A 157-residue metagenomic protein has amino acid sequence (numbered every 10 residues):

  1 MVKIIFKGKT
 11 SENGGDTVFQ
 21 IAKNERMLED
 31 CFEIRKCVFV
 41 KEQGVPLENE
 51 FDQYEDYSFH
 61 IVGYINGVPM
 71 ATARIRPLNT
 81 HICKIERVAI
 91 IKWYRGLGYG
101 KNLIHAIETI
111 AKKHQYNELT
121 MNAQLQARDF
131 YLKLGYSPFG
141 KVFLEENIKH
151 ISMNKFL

Functional and structural regions predicted by a protein language model:
V2-E48, E55-H60, Y64-V68: Short amphipathic alpha-helix that is part of the acyltransferase structural core
E48-Q53, K141-F143: Short, solvent-exposed loop/turn elements at beta->coil junctions and helix N-caps that rim active or binding pockets
V62, V68-R76, H81-A89: Conserved beta-strand in the GNAT
P77-E86, R95, Q115, E145-H150: A conserved beta-turn-beta hairpin within the catalytic core of GNAT-like acetyltransferases that forms part
I90, G96-T109: Conserved acetyl-CoA-binding loop-helix of GNAT-fold acetyltransferases
I104, I110-Q124: Conserved GNAT acetyl-CoA-binding A-motif
T120-N122, L132, S137-S152: Conserved catalytic-core motifs of GNAT/GCN5-like acyltransferases
